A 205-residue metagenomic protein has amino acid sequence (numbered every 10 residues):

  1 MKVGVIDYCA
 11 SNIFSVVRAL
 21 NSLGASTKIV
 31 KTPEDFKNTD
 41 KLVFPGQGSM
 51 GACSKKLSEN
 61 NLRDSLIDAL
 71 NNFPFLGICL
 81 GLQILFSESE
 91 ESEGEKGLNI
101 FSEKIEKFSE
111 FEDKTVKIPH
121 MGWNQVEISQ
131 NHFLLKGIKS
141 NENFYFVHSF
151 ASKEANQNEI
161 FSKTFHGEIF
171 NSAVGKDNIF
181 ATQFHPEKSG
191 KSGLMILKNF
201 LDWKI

Functional and structural regions predicted by a protein language model:
M1-G4: Extreme N-terminal starter segment of soluble prokaryotic enzymes
T27-N38: Short acidic low-complexity segments
F36-G46: Short acidic/histidine-rich motifs immediately flanking catalytic phosphotransfer sites in two-component signaling
G48-H120: Cysteine-nucleophile active-site neighborhood
S89-H166: Pocket-forming structural segment of enzyme catalytic cores
E168-K176: Short, surface-exposed beta-strand/loop micro-motifs that present aromatic residues
T182-I205: Acyltransferase
